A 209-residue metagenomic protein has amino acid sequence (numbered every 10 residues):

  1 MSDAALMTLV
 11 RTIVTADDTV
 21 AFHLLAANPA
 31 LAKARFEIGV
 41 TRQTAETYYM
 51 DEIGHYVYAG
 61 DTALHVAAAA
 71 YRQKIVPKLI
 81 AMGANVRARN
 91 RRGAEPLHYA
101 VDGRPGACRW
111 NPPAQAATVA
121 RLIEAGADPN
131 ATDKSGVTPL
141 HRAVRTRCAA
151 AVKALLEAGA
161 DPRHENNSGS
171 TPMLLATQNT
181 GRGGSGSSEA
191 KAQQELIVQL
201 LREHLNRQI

Functional and structural regions predicted by a protein language model:
M1-R11, P112-P113, A125, A158 (+2 more regions): Ankyrin-repeat-protein effector appendages
D3-R11, A34-A63, R89-G106, T132-T138 (+1 more regions): Ankyrin-repeat boundary/"N-cap" motif
T12-D17, G54, V66-R72, Y99-Q115 (+2 more regions): Ankyrin repeat A-helix N-terminal signature
Q73, G83, P139-V152, E157: Internal alpha-helical scaffold/solenoid segments in large eukaryotic proteins
